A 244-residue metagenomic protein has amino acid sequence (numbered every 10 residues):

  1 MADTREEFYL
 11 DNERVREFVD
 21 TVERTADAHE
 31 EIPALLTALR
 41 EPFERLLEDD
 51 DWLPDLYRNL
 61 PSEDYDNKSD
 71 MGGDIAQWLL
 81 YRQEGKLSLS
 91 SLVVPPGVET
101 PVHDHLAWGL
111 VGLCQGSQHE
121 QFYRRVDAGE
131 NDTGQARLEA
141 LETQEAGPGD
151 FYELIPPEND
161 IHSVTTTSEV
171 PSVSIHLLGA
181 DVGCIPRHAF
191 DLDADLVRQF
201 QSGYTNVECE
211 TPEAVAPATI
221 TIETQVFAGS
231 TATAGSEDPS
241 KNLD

Functional and structural regions predicted by a protein language model:
M1-W52: N-terminal leader/capping segments at the start of a protein or of a new domain
D66, D70-P96: A short glycine-rich, His/Asp/Glu-containing loop-to-beta-strand
K86, R125-I161, F200-G203: Short acidic-glycine-tyrosine-enriched beta hairpin
S90-D104, I155-N159: Conserved short histidine dyad/triad with adjacent acidic residue
A107-V126: Glycine- and acidic-residue-biased ligand/ion/polar-headgroup-sensing regions
L110-G112, E169-C184: A short hydrophobic beta-strand segment most commonly corresponding to one strand of the jelly-roll/cupin
P156-I175: Ligand-binding loop in jelly-roll beta-barrel domains
F190-D244: Long hydrophobic alpha-helical segments typical of transmembrane helices together with their membrane-interfacial
